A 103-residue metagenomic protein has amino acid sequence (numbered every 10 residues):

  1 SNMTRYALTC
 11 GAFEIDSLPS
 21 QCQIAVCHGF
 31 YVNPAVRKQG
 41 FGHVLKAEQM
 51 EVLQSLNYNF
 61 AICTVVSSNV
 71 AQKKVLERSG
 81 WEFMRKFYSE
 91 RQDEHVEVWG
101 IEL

Functional and structural regions predicted by a protein language model:
S1-S20: Non-catalytic substrate-recognition and accessory regions of acyl/acetyltransferase enzymes
F13-D16, C27, K46-Q49, C63 (+3 more regions): Polar/charged side chains located within well-ordered beta-strands of beta-rich proteins
S17-H28, R37, Q92-H95: A conserved beta-turn-beta hairpin within the catalytic core of GNAT-like acetyltransferases that forms part
G29-R37, V65-V66: A short, internal acetyl-CoA/4′-phosphopantetheine-binding micro-motif in the GNAT/acyltransferase core
V36, G40-E48: Conserved acetyl-CoA pyrophosphate-binding loop and the N-cap/start of the following alpha-helix in GNAT-like
H43, S67-R85: Conserved active-site alpha-helix within GNAT-family acetyltransferase domains
L53-V65: Conserved GNAT acetyl-CoA-binding A-motif
T64-V65, G80-V98: Conserved catalytic-core motifs of GNAT/GCN5-like acyltransferases
